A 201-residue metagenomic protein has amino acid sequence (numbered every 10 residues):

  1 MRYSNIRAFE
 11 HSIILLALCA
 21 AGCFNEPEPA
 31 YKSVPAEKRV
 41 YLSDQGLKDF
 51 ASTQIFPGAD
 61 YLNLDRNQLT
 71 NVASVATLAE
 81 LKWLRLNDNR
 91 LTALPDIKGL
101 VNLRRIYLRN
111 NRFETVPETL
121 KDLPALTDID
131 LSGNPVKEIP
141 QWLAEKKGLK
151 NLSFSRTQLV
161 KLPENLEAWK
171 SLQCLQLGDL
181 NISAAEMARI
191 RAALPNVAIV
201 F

Functional and structural regions predicted by a protein language model:
R2-E10, L15-N63, N67, D179-F201: N-terminal capping/linker segments that flank leucine-rich repeat
S33, I55-F56, S74-E80, D96-G99 (+4 more regions): C-terminal capping segment of individual leucine-rich repeats
E37, A59, L81, L103 (+6 more regions): Conserved hydrophobic position(s) of the canonical leucine-rich repeat
K38-V40, L62-L64, L84-L86, I106-L108 (+4 more regions): Conserved hydrophobic beta-strand positions in leucine-rich repeat
D49-T53, N71-V75, A93-I97, V116-T119 (+3 more regions): The feature encodes a structural signal of leucine-rich repeats
L64-N110: Mid-chain, structured segments of secreted extracytoplasmic proteins
D128-N181: Ankyrin-repeat and related helical/solenoid repeat scaffolds used for protein-protein interactions
